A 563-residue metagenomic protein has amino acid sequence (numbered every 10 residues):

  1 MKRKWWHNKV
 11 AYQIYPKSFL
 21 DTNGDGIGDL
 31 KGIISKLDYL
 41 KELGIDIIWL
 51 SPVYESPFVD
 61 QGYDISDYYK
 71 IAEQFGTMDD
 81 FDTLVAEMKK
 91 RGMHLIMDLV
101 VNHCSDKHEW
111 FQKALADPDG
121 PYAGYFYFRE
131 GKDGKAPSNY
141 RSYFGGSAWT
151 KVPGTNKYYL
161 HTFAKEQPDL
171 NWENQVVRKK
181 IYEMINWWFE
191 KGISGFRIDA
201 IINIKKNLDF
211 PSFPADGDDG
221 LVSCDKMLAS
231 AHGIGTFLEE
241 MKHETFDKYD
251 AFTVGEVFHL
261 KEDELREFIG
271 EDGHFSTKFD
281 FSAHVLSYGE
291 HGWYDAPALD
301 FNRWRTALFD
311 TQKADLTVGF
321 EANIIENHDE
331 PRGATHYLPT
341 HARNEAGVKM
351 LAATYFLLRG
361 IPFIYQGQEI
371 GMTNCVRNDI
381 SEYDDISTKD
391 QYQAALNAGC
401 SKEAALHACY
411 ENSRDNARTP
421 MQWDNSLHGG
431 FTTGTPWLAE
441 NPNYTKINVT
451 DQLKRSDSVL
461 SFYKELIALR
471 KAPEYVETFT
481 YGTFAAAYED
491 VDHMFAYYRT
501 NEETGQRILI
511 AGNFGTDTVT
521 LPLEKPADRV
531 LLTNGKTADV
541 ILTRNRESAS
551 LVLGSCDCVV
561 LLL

Functional and structural regions predicted by a protein language model:
K2-N186, E190, N203-D263, F268-G270 (+1 more regions): Acidic/aromatic-lined carbohydrate-recognition and catalytic surfaces of CAZymes acting on diverse glycans
W6, F213-D218, S223-K226, T236-L238 (+12 more regions): Loop/helix patches that line or flank the sugar-binding groove of alpha-linked glycan CAZymes
I48, F196-I198: Hydrophobic residues within beta-strands of alpha/beta enzymes
T518-T537: Beta-strand-rich binding/interaction modules
L532-S548: Solvent-exposed beta-strand/loop surfaces of large extracellular or lumenal domains
T543-L563: C-terminal beta-strand-rich structural cap/linker in extracellular carbohydrate-active enzymes
